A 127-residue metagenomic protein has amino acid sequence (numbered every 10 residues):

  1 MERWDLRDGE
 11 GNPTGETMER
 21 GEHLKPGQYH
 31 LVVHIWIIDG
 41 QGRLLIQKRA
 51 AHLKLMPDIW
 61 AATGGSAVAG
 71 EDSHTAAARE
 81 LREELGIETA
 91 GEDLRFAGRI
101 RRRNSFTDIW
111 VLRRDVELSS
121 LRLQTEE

Functional and structural regions predicted by a protein language model:
M1-H34, G40: Acidic, metal-coordinating catalytic segment for phosphate/diphosphate chemistry, firing primarily on the Nudix
R3, T14, R20, H52 (+4 more regions): Glycine-rich, flexible loop/turn motifs
L6, I37, I46, V111-L112: Conserved hydrophobic "DFG−1" position in protein kinase catalytic cores
E10, D39-G42, A50, R113-E117: Short loop segments at secondary-structure junctions
G27-Y29, M56-I59, R102-N104: A generic structural micro-feature
V32-G64: A glycine-rich, hydrophobic loop/mini-helix early in the fold
G65-E127: Unchanged
